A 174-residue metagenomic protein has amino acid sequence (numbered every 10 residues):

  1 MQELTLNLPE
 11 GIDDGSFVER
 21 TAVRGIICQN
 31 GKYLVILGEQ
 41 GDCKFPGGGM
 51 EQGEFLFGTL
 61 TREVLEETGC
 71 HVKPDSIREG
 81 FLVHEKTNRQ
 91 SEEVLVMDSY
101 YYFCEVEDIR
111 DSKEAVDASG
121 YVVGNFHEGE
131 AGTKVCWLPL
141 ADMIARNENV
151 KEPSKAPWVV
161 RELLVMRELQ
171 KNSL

Functional and structural regions predicted by a protein language model:
M1-R24: Acidic, metal-coordinating catalytic segment for phosphate/diphosphate chemistry, firing primarily on the Nudix
L8-G15, N88-E92, G120-N125: Short, P/G- and charge-enriched loop/turn segments at secondary-structure junctions
F17-E19, E92-D98, H127-G132: A generic structural micro-feature
I27, F103-E105, C136-P139: Short, well-ordered beta-strand micro-motif
C28-H71: Conserved Nudix-box catalytic region and its N-terminal flanking loop in Nudix hydrolases and closely related
D42-C43, D111-L174: Nudix hydrolase/Nudix homology domain
H71-F81: A short coil-to-beta-strand element that immediately follows conserved catalytic motifs
E85-A118: Active-site-adjacent beta-strand/loop module that shapes the phosphate/pyrophosphate-binding cleft
